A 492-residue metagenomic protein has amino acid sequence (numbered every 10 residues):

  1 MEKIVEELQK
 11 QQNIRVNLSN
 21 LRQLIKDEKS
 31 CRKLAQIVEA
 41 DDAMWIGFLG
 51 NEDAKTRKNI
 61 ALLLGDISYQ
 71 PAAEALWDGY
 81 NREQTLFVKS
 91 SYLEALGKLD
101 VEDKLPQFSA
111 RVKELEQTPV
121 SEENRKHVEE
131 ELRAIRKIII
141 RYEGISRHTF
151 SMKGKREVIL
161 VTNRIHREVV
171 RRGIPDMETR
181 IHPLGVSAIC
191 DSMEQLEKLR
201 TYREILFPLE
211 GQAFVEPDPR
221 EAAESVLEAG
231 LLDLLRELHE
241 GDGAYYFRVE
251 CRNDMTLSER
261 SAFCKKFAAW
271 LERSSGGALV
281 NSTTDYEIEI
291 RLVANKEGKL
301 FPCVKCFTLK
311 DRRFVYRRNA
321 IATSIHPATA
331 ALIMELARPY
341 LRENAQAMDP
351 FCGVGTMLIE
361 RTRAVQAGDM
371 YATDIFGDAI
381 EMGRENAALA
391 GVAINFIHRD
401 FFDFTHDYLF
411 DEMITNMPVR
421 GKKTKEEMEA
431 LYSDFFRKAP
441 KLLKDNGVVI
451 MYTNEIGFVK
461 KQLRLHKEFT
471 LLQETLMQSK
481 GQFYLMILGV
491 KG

Functional and structural regions predicted by a protein language model:
M1-L8, K33-F48, Y69-N81, E102-L115 (+1 more regions): Amphipathic alpha-helical scaffolding segments comprising HEAT/armadillo-like alpha-solenoid repeats
N13, E52-D53, Q84-T85, L115-S121: Short inter-helical turns and helix N-cap capping residues of alpha-solenoid HEAT/ARM repeat scaffolds
R15-Q36, K58-I67, S90-V101, K126-I135: Structural detector for internal amphipathic alpha-helices that build alpha-solenoid repeat scaffolds
N81, G97, S109-S274: Non-catalytic nucleic-acid substrate-recognition regions in nucleic-acid-modifying enzymes
F301-Y340: SAM-dependent Rossmann-like transferase core, predominantly class I methyltransferases with a strong bias toward
H326, A330-Y408: Conserved S-adenosyl-L-methionine
I397-G481: S-adenosylmethionine
M477-G492: Core SAM-dependent methyltransferase catalytic element
